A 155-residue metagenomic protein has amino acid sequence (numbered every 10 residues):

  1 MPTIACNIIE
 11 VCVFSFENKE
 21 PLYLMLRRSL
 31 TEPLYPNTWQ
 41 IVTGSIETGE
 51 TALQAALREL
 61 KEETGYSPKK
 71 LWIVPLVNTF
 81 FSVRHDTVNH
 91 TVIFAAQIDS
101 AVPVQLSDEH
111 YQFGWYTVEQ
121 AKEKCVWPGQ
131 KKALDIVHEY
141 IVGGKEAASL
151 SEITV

Functional and structural regions predicted by a protein language model:
M1-L24: Conserved N-terminal beta-strand and adjoining loop/helix that marks the start of the Nudix/MutT-like hydrolase domain
T3-C6, N18, P33-L34, D86-N89 (+1 more regions): A generic fold-level signal
N7, G65-V102: Active-site segment of metal-dependent pyrophosphate-handling enzymes, primarily the Nudix hydrolase catalytic core
V13-S15, M25-R27, I93-Q97, W115-T117: Short, well-ordered beta-strand micro-motif
E20-E62: Conserved Nudix-box catalytic region and its N-terminal flanking loop in Nudix hydrolases and closely related
Q40, V88, W115: Short aromatic/basic micro-patch
I93, Q105-V137: NUDIX/MutT-family hydrolases
G129-V155: Charged phosphate-binding loop/patch that engages nucleotide di/tri-phosphates or the phosphate backbone of nucleic
